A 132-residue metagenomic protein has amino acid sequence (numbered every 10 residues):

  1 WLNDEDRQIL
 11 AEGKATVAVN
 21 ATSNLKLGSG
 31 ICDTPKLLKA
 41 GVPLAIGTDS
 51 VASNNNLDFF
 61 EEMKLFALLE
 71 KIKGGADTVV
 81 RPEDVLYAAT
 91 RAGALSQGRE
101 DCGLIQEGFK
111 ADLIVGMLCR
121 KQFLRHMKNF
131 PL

Functional and structural regions predicted by a protein language model:
W1-L2, T22-N24, D49-V51: Active-site beta-loop-alpha junctions enriched in small/polar residues
W1-T16, G28-L44: Histidine/acidic residue-rich metal-binding segments in metalloenzymes
L10, V17, D49, M63 (+2 more regions): Conserved, mostly hydrophobic/aromatic
G28-S29, P35-E62, L104-L113: Short acidic/histidine-rich active-site segments
A45-V51, E70-V80, N129-L132: Short beta-alpha connecting loops at secondary-structure transitions that line or flank enzyme active sites
V80-T90, I105, F109: Short, well-structured alpha-helical segments that form the helix of a local strand-helix-strand
S96-D101: Short alpha-helix capping/helix-loop boundary micro-motifs
K110-L132: C-terminal cap of metal-dependent C-N hydrolases
